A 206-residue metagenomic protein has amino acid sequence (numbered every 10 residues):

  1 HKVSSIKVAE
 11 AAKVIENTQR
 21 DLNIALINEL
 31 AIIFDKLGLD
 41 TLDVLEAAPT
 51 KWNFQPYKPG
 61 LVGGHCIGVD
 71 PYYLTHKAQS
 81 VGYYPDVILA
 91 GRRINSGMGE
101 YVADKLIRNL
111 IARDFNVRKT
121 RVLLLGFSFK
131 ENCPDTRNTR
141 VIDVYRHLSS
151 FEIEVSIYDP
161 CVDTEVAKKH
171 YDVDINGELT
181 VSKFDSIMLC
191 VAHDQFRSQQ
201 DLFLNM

Functional and structural regions predicted by a protein language model:
H1-M206: Structural/interface elements that position substrates and couple domains in central-metabolism enzymes
